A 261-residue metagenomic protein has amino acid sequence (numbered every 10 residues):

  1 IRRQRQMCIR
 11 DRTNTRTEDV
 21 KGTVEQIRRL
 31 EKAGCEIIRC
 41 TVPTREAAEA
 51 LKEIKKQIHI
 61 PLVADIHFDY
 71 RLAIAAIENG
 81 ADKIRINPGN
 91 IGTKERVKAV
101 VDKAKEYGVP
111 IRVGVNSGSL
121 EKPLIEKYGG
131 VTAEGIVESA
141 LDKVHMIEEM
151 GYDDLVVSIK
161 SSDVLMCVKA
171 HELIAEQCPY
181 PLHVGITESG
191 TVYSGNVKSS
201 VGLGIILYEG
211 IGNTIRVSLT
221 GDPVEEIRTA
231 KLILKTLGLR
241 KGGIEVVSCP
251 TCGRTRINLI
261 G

Functional and structural regions predicted by a protein language model:
Q4-C8: Short, small-residue-biased leader/transition segments that mark boundaries at the very start of proteins
R10, I37-R39, H59-D65, D82-R85 (+5 more regions): Structural preference for beta-strand elements that scaffold enzyme active sites
R10-G22, T41-P43, I60-F68, G89 (+2 more regions): Active-site mouth loops of central-metabolism enzymes
N14-T23, E31-Q57, R85-T93, D154-V164: Glycine-rich, proline-tolerant flexible connector loops at the mouths of alpha/beta enzymes
E36, N79-K94, I186, E209-P223: Glycine-rich phosphate-binding active-site loops on the catalytic face of alpha/beta enzymes
R45-I66, A99-I111, H171-L182: Alpha-helix-loop-beta-strand connector modules within alpha/beta enzyme cores
R71-R112: Hydrophobic or amphipathic alpha-helical targeting/insertion segments
N116, L124-G261: Catalytic alpha/beta core domains of metabolic enzymes, predominantly
